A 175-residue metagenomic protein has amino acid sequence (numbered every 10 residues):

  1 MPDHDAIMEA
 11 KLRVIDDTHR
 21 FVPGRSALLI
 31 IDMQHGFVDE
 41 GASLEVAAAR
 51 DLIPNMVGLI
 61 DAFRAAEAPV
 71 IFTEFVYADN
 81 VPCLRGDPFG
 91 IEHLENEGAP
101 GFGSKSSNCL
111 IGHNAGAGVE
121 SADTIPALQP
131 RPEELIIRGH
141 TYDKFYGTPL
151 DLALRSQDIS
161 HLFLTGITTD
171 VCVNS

Functional and structural regions predicted by a protein language model:
M1-R20: Short coil-to-helix leader/linker segments, especially the first N-terminal amphipathic alpha-helix with its helix
T18, P54-Q157: Active-site alpha/beta core segments
L28: Hydrophobic "anchor" residues on beta-strands that sit immediately upstream of conserved functional sites
I31: Active-site flanking residues adjacent to catalytic metal/cofactor-binding acidic residues
H35: Short, glycine/acidic-enriched loop or turn micro-motifs at the edges of active sites
A42-A49: Short glycine-enriched, charge-decorated loop/helix-capping segments at active-site entrances that position
S160: Short acidic/polar active-site loop segments enriched in Thr and Asp
T169-S175: Short glycine/serine/threonine-rich phosphate/pyrophosphate-binding segments that cradle anionic phosphate groups
